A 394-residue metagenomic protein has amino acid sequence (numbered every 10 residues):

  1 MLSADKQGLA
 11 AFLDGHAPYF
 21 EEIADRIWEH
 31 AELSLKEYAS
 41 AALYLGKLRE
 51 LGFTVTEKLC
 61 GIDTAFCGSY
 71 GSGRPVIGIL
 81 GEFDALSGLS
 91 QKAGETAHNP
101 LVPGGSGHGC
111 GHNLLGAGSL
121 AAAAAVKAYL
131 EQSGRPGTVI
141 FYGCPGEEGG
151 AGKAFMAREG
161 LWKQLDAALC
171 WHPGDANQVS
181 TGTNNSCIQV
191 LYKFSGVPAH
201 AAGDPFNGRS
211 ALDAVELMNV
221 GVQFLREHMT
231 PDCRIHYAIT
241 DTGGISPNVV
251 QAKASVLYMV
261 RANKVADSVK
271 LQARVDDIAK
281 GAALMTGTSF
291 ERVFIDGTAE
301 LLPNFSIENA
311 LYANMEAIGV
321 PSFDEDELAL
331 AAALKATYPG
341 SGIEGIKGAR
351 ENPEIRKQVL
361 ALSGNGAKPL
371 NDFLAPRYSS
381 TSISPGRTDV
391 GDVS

Functional and structural regions predicted by a protein language model:
L2-H108, N113, A117-A121, A125-T138: Acidic/His- and Gly-rich active-site-bordering loop/insert found across diverse amide/peptide-bond hydrolases
G8, F12-E22, A39, L43 (+3 more regions): A non-catalytic, amphipathic alpha-helix used as a structural packing/dimerization or gating element in enzyme scaffolds
I27, G68, I79, H112 (+7 more regions): Divalent metal-coordination and catalytic microenvironments
E32-L33, Y142-G146, I295-E300: Conserved short loop/turn motifs at secondary-structure junctions
V55-T56, V139-F141, Y237, F290-R292: Generic structural signal for residues in well-ordered beta-strands
T64, L86-G88, E95-G107, N113-L114 (+3 more regions): Histidine/acidic-residue-rich, glycine-tolerant segments that coordinate divalent metal ions
A117-A125, D213-L217, D392: Short amphipathic alpha-helical face segments that pack within enzyme cores and frequently flank/anchor catalytic
E216-S394: Metal-dependent amide/peptide-bond hydrolase catalytic core, centered on the "pita-bread" metallohydrolase fold
